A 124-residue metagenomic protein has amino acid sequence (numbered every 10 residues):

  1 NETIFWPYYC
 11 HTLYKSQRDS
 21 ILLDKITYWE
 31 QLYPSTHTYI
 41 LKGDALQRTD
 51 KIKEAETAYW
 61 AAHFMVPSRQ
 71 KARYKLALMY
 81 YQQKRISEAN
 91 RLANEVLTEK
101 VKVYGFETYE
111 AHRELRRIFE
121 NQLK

Functional and structural regions predicted by a protein language model:
N1, Y33-P34, P67, V101: Short coil turns that delineate tetratricopeptide repeat
T3-Y8, H37-L41, K71-K75, F106-E110: Alpha-solenoid helical repeat scaffolds
T27-Q31, W60-F64, T98: Conserved structural position within tetratricopeptide repeats
F64, Q70, L78-Y104: TPR/TPR-like (Sel1-like) alpha-helical repeat modules
N90-K124: Terminal, low-structured helical/coil segments at or just beyond the last alpha-helical repeat
